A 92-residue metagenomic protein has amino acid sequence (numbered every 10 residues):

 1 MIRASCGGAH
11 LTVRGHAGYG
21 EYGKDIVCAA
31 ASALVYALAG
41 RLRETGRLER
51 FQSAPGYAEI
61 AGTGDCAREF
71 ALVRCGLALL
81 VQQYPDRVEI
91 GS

Functional and structural regions predicted by a protein language model:
M1-I26, V35-S92: N-terminal intrinsically disordered, cationic/polar leader segments that include organellar targeting peptides
